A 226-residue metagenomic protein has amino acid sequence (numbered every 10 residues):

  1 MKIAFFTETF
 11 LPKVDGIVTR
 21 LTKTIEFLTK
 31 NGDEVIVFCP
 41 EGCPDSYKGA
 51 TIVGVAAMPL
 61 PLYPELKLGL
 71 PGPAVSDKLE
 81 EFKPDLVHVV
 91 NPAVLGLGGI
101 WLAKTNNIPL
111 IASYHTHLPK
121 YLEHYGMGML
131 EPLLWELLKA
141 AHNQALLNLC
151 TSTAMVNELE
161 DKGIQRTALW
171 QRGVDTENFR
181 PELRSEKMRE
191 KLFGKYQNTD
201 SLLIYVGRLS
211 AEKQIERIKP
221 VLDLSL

Functional and structural regions predicted by a protein language model:
M1-A56, P220-D223: N-terminal subdomain of nucleotide-sugar transferases
I3, L86, A103-Y121, L149 (+1 more regions): Active-site proximal beta-strand in glycosyltransferases
E41, A154, G173: Carbohydrate-associated surface elements
P61-V89, L95-W101, T105, P132 (+1 more regions): An amphipathic, basic-hydrophobic alpha-helix
P109-I111, L118-A140: Nucleotide-sugar donor phosphate/pyrophosphate-binding loop at the beta->alpha transition of glycosyltransferases
Q171-P181: Short beta-strand->alpha-helix junction loop in the catalytic core of nucleotide-activated group-transfer enzymes
R180-Y196: A short helix/loop element that forms part of the nucleotide-sugar donor recognition site in Leloir-type
G194-K213, I218-D223: Conserved donor-binding/catalytic core segment of Leloir-type glycosyltransferases
